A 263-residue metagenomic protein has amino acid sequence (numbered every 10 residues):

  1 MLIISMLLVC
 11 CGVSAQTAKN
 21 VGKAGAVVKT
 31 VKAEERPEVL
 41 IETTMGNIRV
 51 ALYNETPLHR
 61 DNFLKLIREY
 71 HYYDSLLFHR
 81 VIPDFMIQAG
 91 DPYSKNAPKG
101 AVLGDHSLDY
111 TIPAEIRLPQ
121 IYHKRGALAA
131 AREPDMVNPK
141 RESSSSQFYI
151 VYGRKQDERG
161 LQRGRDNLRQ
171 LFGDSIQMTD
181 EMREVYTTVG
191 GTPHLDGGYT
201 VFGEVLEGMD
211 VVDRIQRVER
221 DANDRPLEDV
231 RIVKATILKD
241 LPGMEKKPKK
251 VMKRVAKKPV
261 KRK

Functional and structural regions predicted by a protein language model:
M1-C10: Bacterial N-terminal signal peptides
V13-K263: Cyclophilin-like peptidyl-prolyl cis-trans isomerases
